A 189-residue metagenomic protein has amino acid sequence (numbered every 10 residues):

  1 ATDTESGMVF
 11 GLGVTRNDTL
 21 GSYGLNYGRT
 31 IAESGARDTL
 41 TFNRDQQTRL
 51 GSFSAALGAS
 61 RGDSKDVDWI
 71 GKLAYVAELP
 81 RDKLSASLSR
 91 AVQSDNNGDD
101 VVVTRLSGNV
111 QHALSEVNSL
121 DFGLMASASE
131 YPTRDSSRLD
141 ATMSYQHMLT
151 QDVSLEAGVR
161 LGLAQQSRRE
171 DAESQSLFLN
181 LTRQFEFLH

Functional and structural regions predicted by a protein language model:
A1-H189: Gram-negative and organellar
